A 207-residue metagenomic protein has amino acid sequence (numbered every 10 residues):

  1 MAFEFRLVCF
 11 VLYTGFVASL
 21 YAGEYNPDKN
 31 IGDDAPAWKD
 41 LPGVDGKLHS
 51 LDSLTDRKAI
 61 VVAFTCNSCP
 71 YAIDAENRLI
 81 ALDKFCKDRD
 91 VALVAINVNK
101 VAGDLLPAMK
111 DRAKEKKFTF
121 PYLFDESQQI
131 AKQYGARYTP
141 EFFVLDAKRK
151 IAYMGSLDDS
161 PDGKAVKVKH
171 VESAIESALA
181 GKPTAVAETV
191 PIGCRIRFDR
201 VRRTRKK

Functional and structural regions predicted by a protein language model:
R6-S19: Bacterial N-terminal signal peptides
G23-D52: N-terminal "domain-start" segment that seeds a small globular fold
S50-I73, I175: Short active-site neighborhood of thiol/selenol oxidoreductases, capturing the structured segment around
D56-I60, D88-A92, K117-F120, A147-K150: Loop/turn elements at helix/coil->beta-strand transitions in domains of secreted/extracellular proteins
C66-E76, F142, C194-R197, V201: Short, thiol/selenol-centered motifs that function as redox-active sites or metal-ligating centers
I73-E115, F124-Q133: Structural microenvironment flanking redox-active thiols in thiol-disulfide oxidoreductases
F118-P121, A136-F143: Structural micro-motif
V144-K207: Thiol-/selenol-based redox modules, centered on thioredoxin-like and closely related oxidoreductase domains
